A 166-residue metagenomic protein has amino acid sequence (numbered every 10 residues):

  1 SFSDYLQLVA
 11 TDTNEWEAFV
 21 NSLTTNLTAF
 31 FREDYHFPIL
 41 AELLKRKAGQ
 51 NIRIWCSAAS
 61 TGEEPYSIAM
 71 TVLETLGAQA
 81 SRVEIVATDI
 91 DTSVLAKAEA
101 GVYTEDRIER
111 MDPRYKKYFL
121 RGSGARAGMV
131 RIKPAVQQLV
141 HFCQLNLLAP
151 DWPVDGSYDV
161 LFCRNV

Functional and structural regions predicted by a protein language model:
S1-S57: Conserved AdoMet
D34, P65-A69, E99, D155: Conserved strand-to-helix beginnings and helix N-cap segments that scaffold or border functional pockets
F37, T61-G62, D91-T92: Alpha-helix N-cap/helix-start and coil->helix boundary motif
I39-L44, P65-T75: Short, well-ordered amphipathic alpha-helices
Q50-I68, R82-V86: Conserved class I S-adenosyl-L-methionine
N51, A78-F162, V166: Extended basic-aromatic, gly/pro-enriched interface segments that bind polyanionic ligands
